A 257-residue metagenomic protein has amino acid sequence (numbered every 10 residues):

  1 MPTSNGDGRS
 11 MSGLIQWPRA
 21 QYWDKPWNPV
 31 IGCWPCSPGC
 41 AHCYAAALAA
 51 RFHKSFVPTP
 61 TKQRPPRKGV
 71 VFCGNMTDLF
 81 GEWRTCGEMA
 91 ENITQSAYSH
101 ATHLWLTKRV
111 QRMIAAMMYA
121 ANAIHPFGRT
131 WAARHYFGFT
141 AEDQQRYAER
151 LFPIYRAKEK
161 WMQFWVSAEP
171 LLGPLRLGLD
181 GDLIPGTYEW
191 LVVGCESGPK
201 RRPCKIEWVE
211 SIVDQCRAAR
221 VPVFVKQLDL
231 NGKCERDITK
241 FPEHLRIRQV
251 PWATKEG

Functional and structural regions predicted by a protein language model:
P2-F72, D78: N-terminal [4Fe-4S]-dependent radical SAM core
P2-N28, E159, L172, R176-G257: Auxiliary Fe-S-binding modules of radical SAM enzymes
I31, L48, F52, F56 (+4 more regions): Solvent-exposed, flexible loop/coil residues
V57-F224: Conserved AdoMet/S-adenosylmethionine-binding subsite of the radical SAM
